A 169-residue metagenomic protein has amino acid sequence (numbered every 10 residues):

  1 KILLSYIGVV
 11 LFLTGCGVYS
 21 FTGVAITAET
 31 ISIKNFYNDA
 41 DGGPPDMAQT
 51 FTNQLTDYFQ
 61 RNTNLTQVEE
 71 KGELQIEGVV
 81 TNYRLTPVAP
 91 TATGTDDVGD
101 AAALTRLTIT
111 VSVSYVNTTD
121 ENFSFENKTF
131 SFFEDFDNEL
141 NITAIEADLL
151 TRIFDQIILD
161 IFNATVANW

Functional and structural regions predicted by a protein language model:
K1-C16: Sec-dependent bacterial lipoprotein signal peptides
T14-Q60, N64, E69-G72, T119 (+1 more regions): A structural "domain/chain start" motif
E29, F125-F130: Short coil-to-beta-strand
N38-P45, L140-L150: Second-shell loop/turn segments in exported
A48, E146-W169: Compositionally biased, intrinsically disordered linkers/stalks adjacent to structured regions
R61-T63, I76-S124, F132-A144: Surface-exposed short loop/turn segments
E69-Q75, F125-N127: A short coil-to-beta-strand element that immediately follows conserved catalytic motifs
